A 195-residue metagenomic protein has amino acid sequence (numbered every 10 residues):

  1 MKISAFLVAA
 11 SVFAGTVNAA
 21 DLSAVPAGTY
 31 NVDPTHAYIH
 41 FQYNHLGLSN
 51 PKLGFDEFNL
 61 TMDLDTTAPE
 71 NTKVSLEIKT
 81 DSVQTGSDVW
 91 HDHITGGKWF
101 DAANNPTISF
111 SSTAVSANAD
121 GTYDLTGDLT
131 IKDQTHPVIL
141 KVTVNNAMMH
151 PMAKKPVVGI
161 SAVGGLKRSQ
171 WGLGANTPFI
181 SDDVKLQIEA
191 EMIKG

Functional and structural regions predicted by a protein language model:
M1-A9: Sec-dependent signal peptide recognition, specifically the positively charged N-region followed immediately by
F13-A19: Sec/Tat signal peptide C-region and signal peptidase I cleavage site
A19-G195: Low-complexity, acidic/polar, glycine-enriched regions of mature
